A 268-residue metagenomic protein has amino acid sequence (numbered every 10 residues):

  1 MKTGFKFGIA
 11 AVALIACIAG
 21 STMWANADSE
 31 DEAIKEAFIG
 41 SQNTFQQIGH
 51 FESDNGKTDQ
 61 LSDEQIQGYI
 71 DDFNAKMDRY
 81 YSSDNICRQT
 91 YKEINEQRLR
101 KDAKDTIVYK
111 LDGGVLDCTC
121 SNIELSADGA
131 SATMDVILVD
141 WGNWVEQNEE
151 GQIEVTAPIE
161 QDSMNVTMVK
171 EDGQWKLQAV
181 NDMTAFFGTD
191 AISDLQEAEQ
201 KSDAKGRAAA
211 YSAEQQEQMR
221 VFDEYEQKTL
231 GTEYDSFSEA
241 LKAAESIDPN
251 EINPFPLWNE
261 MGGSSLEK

Functional and structural regions predicted by a protein language model:
K2, D135, I159-E160: Long, acidic/polar, low-complexity amphipathic helices and coiled-coil-like
T3-A25: Sec-dependent N-terminal signal peptides of Gram-positive bacterial secreted proteins and lipoproteins
W24-G113, Y211-E251: Core segments of small alpha/beta cavity-forming domains
G114, A130-A132, E160-D162: Residues at beta-strand starts and edge strands
L116-N122, S163: Short structured motifs
S121-M134, T167-K176: A short, structured loop/turn motif at beta-sheet edges
A127-Q147: A short hydrophobic beta-strand element
W141-K268: Low-complexity, intrinsically disordered terminal/linker segments enriched in charged and Gly/Pro repeats
